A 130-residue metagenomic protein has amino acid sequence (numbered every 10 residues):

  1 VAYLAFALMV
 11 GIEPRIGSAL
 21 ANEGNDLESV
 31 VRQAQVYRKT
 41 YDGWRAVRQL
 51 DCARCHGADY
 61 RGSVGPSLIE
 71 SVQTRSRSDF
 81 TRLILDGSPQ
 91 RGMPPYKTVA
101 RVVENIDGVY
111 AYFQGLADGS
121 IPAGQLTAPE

Functional and structural regions predicted by a protein language model:
A2-E13: Bacterial N-terminal signal peptides
A7, T81, A111-Q114: Compositionally biased, low-structure terminal segments
A19-R48, D118, A123-G124, P129-E130: Electrostatic cytochrome c docking/interface patches
Q33-R45, G57-P95: Gly/Gly-Pro-rich "capping" loops immediately C-terminal to redox-active cysteine motifs in periplasmic/lumenal
D51: The −1 position to Zn-ligating cysteines in a subset of zinc-ribbon hairpins
R54: Short, cysteine/histidine-rich loop/knuckle motifs that typically chelate Zn2+
S63-S71, D86-P129: Axial heme c-ligation environment in periplasmic c-type cytochrome domains
